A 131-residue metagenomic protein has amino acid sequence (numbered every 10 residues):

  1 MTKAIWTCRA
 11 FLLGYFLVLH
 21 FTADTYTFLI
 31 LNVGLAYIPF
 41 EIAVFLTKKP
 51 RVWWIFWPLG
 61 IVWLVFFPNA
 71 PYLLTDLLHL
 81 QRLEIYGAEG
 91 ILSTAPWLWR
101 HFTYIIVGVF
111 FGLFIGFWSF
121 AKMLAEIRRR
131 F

Functional and structural regions predicted by a protein language model:
T2-F16: Alpha-helical transmembrane segments
L17-F28, L46-P50: Short, hydrophobic transmembrane alpha-helix segments
T27-Y37, F102-G112: Alpha-helical transmembrane segments of polytopic membrane proteins
N32-K48: Central hydrophobic cores of alpha-helical transmembrane segments in multi-pass inner-membrane proteins across all
F45-F56, A125-F131: Membrane-interface helix-boundary motifs at transmembrane edges
A70-G87: Membrane-helix interface motif
Y86-G108: Short aromatic-rich membrane-water interface segments that cap or initiate transmembrane helices in multi-pass membrane
V109-R128: Transmembrane alpha-helical segments in integral membrane proteins
